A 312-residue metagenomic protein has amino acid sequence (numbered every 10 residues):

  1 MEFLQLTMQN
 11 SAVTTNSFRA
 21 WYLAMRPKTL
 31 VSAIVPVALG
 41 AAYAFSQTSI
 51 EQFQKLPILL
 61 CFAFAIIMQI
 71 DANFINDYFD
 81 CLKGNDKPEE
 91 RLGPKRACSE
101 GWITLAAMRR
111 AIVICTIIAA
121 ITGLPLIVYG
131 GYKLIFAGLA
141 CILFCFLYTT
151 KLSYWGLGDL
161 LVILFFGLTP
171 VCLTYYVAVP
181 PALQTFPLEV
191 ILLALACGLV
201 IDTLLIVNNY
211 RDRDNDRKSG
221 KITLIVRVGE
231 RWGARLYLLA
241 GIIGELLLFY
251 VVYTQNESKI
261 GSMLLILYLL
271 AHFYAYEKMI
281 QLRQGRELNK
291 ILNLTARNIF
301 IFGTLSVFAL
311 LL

Functional and structural regions predicted by a protein language model:
E2-L60, F64, M68, W155-G158: Topogenic membrane-insertion module of multi-pass membrane proteins
V35-G40, L161-Y175, C197, I225-E230 (+1 more regions): Small-residue-rich segments of transmembrane alpha-helices in multi-pass membrane proteins, especially helix faces
A38, I50-Y78, I135-F146, T185-V207: Membrane-embedded alpha-helical segments that form the functional core of polytopic membrane enzymes, especially those
I67-L92, T203-I225: Acidic (Asp/Glu-rich) catalytic motifs at the cytosolic membrane interface
P88-Y129, K221-E257, R297, L305: Multi-pass membrane catalytic core of lipid/isoprenoid biosynthesis enzymes
R96-A182: Intramembrane alpha-helical segments
V162-R213, R231-R235: Functional transmembrane core segments of multi-pass inner-membrane proteins
N256-L312: Extended hydrophobic alpha-helices typical of membrane-associated regions
